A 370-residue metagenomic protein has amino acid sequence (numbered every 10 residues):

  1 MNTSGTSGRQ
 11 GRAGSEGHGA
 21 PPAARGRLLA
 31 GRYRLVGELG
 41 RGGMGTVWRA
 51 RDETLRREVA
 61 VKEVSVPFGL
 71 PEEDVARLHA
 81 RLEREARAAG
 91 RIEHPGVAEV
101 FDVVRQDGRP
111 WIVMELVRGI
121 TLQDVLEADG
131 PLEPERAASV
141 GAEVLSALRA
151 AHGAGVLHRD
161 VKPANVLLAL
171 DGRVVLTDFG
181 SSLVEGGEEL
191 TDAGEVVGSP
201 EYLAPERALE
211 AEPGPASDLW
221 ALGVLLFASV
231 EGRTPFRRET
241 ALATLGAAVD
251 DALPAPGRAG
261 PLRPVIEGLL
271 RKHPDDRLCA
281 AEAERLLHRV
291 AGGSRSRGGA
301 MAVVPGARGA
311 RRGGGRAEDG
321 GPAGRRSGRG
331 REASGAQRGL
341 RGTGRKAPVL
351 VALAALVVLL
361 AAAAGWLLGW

Functional and structural regions predicted by a protein language model:
M1-T6, A300-W370: C-terminal or otherwise distal, non-catalytic regulatory regions appended to signaling enzyme catalytic cores
M1-V303: Eukaryotic protein kinase
